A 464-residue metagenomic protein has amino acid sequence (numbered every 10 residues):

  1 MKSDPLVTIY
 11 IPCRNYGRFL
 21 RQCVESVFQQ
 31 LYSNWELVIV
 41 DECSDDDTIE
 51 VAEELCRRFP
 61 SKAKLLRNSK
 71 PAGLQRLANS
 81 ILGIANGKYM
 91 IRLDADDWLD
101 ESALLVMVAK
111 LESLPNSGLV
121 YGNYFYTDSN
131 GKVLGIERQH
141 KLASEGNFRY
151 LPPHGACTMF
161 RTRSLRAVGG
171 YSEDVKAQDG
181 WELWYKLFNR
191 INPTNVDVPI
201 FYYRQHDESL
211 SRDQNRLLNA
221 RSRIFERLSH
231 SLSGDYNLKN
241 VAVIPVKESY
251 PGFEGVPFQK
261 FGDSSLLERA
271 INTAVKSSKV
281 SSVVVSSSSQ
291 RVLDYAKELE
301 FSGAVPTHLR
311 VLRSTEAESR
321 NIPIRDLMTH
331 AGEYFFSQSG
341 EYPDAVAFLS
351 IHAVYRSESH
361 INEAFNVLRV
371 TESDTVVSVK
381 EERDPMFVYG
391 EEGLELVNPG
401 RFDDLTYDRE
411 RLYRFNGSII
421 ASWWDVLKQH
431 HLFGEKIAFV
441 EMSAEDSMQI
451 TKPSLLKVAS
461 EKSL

Functional and structural regions predicted by a protein language model:
E25-N34, T273-V280: Short, acidic, metal-binding catalytic loop of nucleotide-sugar glycosyltransferases
D41-E50, K70, D94, S288-L293: A conserved acidic beta->alpha catalytic loop
D47, D97-K110, I322, S350-V367: Acidic donor-binding/catalytic loop of UDP-sugar-dependent glycosyltransferases, especially processive GT2
N68-A85, I322-L327: Glycine-rich, basic loop-to-helix element that forms the pyrophosphate-binding segment of sugar-nucleotide handling
M90, V346: Short aromatic/hydrophobic "clamp" motif used to bind/position activated sugar donors
S102-L134, V367-D374: Conserved donor NDP-sugar-binding/catalytic core segment of glycosyltransferases
G131, D326-H330, Y342-A345, I351-S443: Conserved core of the sugar-phosphate nucleotidyltransferase
A143-R223: Conserved nucleotide-sugar donor-binding catalytic segment
